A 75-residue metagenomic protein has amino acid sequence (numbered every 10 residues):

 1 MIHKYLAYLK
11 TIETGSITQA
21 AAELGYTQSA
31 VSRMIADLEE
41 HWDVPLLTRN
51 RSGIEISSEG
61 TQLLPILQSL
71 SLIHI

Functional and structural regions predicted by a protein language model:
M1-H3: Short helix-coil-helix linker/hinge
A7-T11, L63: Short alpha-helical "packing" element that flanks the helix-turn-helix/winged-helix DNA-binding module
Y8, D37-L38: DNA major-groove recognition helices of helix-turn-helix
K10-G25: Short helix-boundary/capping micro-motifs
E39-I56: A short LG(V/I)-centered, amphipathic sequence patch enriched for acidic residue(s) preceding the LG motif
E59-L70: Short, solvent-exposed amphipathic helices
H74-I75: Conserved small/polar residues in nucleotide/adenosyl-binding loops
